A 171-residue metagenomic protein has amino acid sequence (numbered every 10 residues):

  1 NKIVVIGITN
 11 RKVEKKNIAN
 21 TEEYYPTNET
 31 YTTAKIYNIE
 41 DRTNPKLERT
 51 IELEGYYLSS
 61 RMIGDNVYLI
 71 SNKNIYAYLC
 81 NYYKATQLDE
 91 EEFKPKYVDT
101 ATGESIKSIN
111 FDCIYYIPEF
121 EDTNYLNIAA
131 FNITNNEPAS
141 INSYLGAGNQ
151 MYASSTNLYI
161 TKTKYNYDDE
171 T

Functional and structural regions predicted by a protein language model:
N1-T171: Beta-sheet-rich non-transmembrane sensory/scaffold domains
